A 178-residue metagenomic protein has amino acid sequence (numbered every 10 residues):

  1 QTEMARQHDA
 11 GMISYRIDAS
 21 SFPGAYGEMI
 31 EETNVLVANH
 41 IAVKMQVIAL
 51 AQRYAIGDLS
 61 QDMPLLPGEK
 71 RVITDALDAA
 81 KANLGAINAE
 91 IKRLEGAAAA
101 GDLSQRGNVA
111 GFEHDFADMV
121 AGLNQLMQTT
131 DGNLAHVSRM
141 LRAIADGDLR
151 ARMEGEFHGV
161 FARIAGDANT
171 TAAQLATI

Functional and structural regions predicted by a protein language model:
T2-T177: Polar/charged heptad-repeat coiled-coil helices used as signal-transmission/dimerization stalks
